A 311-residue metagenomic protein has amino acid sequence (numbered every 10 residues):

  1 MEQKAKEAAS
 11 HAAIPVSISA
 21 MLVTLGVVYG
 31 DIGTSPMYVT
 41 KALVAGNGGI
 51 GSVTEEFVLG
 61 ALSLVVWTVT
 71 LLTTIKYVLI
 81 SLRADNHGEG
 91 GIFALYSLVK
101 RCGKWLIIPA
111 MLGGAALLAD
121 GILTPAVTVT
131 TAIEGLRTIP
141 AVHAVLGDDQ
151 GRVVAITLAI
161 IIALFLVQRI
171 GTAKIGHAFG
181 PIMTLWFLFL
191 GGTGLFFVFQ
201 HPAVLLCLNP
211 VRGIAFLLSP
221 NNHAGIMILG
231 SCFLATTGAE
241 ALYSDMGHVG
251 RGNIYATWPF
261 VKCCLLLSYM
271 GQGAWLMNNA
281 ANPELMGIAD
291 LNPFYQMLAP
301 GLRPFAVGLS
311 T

Functional and structural regions predicted by a protein language model:
M1-T311: The structured alpha-helical core of multi-pass membrane proteins
